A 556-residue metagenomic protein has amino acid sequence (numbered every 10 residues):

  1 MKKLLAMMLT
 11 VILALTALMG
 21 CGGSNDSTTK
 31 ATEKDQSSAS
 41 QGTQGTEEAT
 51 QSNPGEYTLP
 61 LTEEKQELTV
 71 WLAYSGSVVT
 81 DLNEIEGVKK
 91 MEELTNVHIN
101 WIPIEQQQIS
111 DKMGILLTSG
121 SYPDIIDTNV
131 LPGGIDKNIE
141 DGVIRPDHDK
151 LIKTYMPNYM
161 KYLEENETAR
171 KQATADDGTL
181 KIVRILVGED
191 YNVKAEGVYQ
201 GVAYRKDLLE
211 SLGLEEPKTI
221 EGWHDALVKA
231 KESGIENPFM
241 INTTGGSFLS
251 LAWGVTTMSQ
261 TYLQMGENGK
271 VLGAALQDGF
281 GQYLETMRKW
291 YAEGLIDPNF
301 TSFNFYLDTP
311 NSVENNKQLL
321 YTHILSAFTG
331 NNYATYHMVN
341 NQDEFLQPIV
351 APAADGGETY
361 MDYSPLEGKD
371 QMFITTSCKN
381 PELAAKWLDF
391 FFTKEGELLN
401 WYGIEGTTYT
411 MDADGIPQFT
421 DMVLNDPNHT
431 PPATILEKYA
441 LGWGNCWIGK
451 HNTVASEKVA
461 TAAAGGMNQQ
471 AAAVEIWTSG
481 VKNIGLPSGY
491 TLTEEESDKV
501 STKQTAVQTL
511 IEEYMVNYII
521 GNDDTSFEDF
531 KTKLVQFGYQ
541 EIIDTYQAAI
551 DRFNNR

Functional and structural regions predicted by a protein language model:
M1-L4: Positively charged n-region of N-terminal signal peptides that target proteins for export
T16-G20: C-terminal motif of bacterial Sec signal peptides marking the signal peptidase cleavage site
C21-E216, I220-G222, W253, Y262-L263 (+2 more regions): Conserved N-terminal structural module of periplasmic/extracytoplasmic solute-binding proteins
E64-L68, T95-N100, S119-D124, D141-R145 (+6 more regions): Loop/turn elements at helix/coil->beta-strand transitions in domains of secreted/extracellular proteins
I144-Q172, L227-A230, G234-Q264, N268 (+1 more regions): Carboxylate/His-rich catalytic cores and anion/metal-binding grooves
D177-T179, R184-F248, M265-E314, Y321 (+3 more regions): Helix-loop-helix "hinge/cap" segment bordering the ligand-binding cleft or interdomain interface
G222, K289-Y291, T309-N332, M338-Q342 (+1 more regions): Glycine-rich, aromatic-lined ligand/substrate-binding cores of catalytic and carbohydrate-binding domains
E395-N517, N522: Conserved small-residue motifs centered on glycine
